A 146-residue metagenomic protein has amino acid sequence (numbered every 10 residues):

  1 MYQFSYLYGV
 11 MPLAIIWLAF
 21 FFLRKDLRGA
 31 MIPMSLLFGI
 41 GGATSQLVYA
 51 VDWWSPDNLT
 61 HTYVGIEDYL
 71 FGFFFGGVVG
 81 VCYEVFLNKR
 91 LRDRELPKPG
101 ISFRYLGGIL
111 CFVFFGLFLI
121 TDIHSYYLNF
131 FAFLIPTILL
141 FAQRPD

Functional and structural regions predicted by a protein language model:
M1-Y2, G116-Y126, P145: Membrane-interface helix caps and helix-loop-helix hairpins in membrane proteins
M1-Y2, N58-F74: Short aromatic-rich membrane-water interface segments that cap or initiate transmembrane helices in multi-pass membrane
S5-M11, L27-M34, I123-A132: Short, aromatic-rich membrane-interface segments at the entry and exit of alpha-helical transmembrane domains
G9-L18, Y69-V85, A132-L140: Hydrophobic cores of alpha-helical transmembrane segments in multi-pass inner/ER membrane proteins, independent
F21-M34, K89-K98, Q143-D146: Membrane-interface helix-boundary motifs at transmembrane edges
M34-S55: A generic, lipid-embedded transmembrane alpha helix
G41, F71-G77, P99-T121: Alpha-helical transmembrane segments of multi-pass integral membrane proteins
W53-H61, R92: Membrane-interface helix termini and inter-helical loops of multi-pass transporters
